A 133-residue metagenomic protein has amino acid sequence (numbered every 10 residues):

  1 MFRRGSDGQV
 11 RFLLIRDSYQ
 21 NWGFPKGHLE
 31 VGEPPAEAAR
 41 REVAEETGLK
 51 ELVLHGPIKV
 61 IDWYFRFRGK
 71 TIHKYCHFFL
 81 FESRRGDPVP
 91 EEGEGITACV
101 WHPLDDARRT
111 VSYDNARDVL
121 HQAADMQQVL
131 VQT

Functional and structural regions predicted by a protein language model:
M1-F24: N-terminal strand-loop-strand
R4-D7, S18, E82-D87, L104-D105: Short loop segments at secondary-structure junctions
W22, I72, V100: Residues that recognize and position ribonucleotide moieties
F24-I58: The catalytic Nudix box helix
R40-L49, R109-S112, A116, D125: Short, intrinsically disordered, mixed-charge
G48-G86: Active-site segment of metal-dependent pyrophosphate-handling enzymes, primarily the Nudix hydrolase catalytic core
F78, R85, V89-L120: NUDIX/MutT-family hydrolases
Q128-T133: Short, charged, intrinsically disordered terminal tails
